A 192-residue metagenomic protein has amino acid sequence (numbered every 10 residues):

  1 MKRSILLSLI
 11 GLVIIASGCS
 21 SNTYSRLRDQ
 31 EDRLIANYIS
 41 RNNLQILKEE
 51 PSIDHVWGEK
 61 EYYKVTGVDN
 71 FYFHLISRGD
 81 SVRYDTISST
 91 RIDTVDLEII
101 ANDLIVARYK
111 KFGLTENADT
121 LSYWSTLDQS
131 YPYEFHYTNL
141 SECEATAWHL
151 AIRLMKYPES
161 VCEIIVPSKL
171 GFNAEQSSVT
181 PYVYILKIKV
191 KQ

Functional and structural regions predicted by a protein language model:
M1-C19: Sec-dependent bacterial lipoprotein signal peptides
L6, Y63-G67, C162-I164: Short acidic-hydrophobic surface loop/beta-edge motif
L7-L12, D32, A36, E50-I53 (+3 more regions): Low-complexity, intrinsically disordered short peptide segments enriched in small/polar/basic residues
C19-D80: Acidic/polar, low-complexity intrinsically disordered N-terminal segments immediately downstream of a Sec signal
Y63-V65, F71-V106: Short, glycine/small-residue-enriched coil/turn segments at secondary-structure junctions
L75-R78, D85-T90, F112-Q192: A beta-strand/beta-hairpin structural motif
